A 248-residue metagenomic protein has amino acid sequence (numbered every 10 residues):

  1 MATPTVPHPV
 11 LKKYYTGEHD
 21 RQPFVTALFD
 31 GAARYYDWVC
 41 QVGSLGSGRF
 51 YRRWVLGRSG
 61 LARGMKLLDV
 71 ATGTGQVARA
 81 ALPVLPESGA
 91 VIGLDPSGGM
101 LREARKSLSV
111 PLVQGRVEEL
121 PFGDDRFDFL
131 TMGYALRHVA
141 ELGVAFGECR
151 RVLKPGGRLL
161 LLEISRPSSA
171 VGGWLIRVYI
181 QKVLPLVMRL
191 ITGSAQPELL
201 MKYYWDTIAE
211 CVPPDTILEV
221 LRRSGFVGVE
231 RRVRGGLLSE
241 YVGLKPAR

Functional and structural regions predicted by a protein language model:
M1-F24: N-terminal auxiliary segments of SAM/dcSAM-dependent transferases
D20, R166-R223: C-terminal alpha-helical "lid/dimerization" subdomain adjacent to the S-adenosyl-L-methionine
Y35, L45-R63, A80: Conserved alpha-helix/loop element of class I SAM-dependent methyltransferases that forms part of the SAM/SAH-binding
K66-E119: Class I SAM-dependent methyltransferase SAM/SAH-binding core
E118-L130: A short acidic, Gly/Pro-enriched loop at the edge of an enzyme's catalytic core that lines a small-molecule cofactor
D128-L142: A short SAM/SAH-binding and catalytic strip from SAM-dependent methyltransferases
G143-R158: A short glycine-rich, Lys/Arg-flanked "PGG" loop and its adjoining helix->strand segment in the class I
S224-R248: Core SAM-dependent methyltransferase catalytic element
